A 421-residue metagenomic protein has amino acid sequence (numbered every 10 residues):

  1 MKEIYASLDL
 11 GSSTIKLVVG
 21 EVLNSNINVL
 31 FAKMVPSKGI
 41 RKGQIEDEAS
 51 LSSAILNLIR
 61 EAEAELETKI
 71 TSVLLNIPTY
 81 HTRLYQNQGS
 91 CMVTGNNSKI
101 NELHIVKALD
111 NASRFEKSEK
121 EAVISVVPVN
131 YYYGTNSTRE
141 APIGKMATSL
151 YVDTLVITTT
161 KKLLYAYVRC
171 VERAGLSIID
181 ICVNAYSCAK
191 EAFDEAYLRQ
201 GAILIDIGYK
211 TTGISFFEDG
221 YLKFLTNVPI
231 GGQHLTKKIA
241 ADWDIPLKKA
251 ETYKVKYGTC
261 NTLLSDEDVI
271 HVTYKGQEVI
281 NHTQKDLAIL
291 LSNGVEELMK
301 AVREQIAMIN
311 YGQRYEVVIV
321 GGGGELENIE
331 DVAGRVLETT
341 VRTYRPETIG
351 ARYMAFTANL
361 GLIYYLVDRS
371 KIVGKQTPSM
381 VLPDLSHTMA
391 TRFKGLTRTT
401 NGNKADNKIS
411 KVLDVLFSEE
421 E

Functional and structural regions predicted by a protein language model:
M1-T14, V18-V73, I77-A202, L247 (+5 more regions): Nucleotide/phosphate-binding catalytic cleft detector across ATP-hydrolyzing and phosphate-transferring enzymes
S7-L8, L17, L75, V171 (+5 more regions): Residue-level signature of catalytic and energy-coupling elements of molecular machines, predominantly ATP/GTP-dependent
L58-T71, M299-E316: Phosphate/pyrophosphate-binding loops at sites that engage ATP/ADP/AMP, CoA/4′-phosphopantetheine, polyphosphate
I77-Y80, Y209, G322-E325: Core structural elements
V123-I124, G201-D206, K248-T252, L360-Q376: A polyampholytic, Gly/Pro-enriched intrinsically disordered region
F193-T262: Acidic, glycine-rich loop-and-beta core segments that form the ion-binding/anion-interacting portion of active sites
T259, Q313-A333: Glycine-rich phosphate-binding loops at beta-strand->alpha-helix junctions
R345-T391: Glycine-rich phosphate-binding/hydrolytic loop that grips phosphoryl groups
